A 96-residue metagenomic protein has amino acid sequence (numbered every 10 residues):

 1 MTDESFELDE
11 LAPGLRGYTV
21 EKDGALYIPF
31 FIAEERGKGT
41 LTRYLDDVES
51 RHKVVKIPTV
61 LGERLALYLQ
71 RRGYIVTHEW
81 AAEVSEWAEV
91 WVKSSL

Functional and structural regions predicted by a protein language model:
M1-R16: Conserved beta-hairpin
G17, E21-E34: Conserved acetyl-CoA binding element of GNAT-fold acetyltransferases
L26-I28, V48-R51: Short glycine-rich, basic-tinged beta-strand/loop micro-motifs
G37-S50: Conserved acetyl-CoA-binding loop-helix of GNAT-fold acetyltransferases
L41, L67-Q70: Conserved active-site tyrosine of GNAT-family acetyltransferases
S50-R64: Conserved GNAT acetyl-CoA-binding A-motif
I75-E89: Conserved catalytic-core motifs of GNAT/GCN5-like acyltransferases
W91-L96: Intrinsically disordered, low-complexity, charge-dense segments enriched in Lys/Arg and Glu/Asp interspersed
